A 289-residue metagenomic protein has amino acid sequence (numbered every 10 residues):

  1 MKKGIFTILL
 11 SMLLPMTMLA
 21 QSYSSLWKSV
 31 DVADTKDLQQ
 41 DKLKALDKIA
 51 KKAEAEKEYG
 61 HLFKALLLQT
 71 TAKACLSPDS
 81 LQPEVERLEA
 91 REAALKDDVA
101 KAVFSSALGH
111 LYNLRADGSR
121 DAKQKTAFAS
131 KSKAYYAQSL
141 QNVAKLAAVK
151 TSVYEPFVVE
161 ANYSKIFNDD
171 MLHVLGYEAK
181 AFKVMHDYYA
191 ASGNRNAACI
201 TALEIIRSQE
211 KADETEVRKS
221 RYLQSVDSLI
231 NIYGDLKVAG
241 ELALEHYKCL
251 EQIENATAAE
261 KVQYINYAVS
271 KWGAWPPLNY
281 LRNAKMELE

Functional and structural regions predicted by a protein language model:
M1-L26: Bacterial Sec-dependent N-terminal signal peptides
S22-E289: Extracytoplasmic/secretory-pathway proteins
